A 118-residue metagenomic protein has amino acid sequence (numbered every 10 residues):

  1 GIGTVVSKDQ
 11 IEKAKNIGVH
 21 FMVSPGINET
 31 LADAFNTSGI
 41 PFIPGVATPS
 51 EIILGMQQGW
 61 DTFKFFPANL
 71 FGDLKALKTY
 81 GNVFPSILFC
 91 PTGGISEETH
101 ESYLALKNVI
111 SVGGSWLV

Functional and structural regions predicted by a protein language model:
G1-V6, I11, G18-I27, P41-T48 (+3 more regions): Catalytic beta/alpha-barrel core
I2-G3, P91-I95, V112-S115: Glycine-rich beta-strand-to-loop/alpha-helix junction loops that act as flexible
S7-H20, S50-Q58, K75, G81-N82 (+1 more regions): Catalytic cores of alpha/beta
P25-L31, K64-L74, N108-V118: Glycine-rich phosphate-binding active-site loops on the catalytic face of alpha/beta enzymes
A34-F35: A generic structural signal for well-ordered alpha-helical segments
S38-F42, F84-I87: Short acidic, glycine/proline-enriched helix-loop-strand junctions
L70-F71, S86, I95-E98, V118: Short Gly/Pro-enriched loop/turn and capping motifs at secondary-structure junctions
I87-L88, N108: A short pocket-lining beta-strand/turn micro-motif at the edge of beta-sheets
